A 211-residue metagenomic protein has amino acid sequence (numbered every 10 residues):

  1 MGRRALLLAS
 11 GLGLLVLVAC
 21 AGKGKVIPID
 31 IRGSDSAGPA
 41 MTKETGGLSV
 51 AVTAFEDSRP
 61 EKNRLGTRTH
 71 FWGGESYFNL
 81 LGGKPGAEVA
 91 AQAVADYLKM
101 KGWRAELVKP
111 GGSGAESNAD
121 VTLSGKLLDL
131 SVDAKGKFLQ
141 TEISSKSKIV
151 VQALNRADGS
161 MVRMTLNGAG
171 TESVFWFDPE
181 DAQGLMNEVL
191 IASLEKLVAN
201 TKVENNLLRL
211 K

Functional and structural regions predicted by a protein language model:
M1-C20: Sec-dependent bacterial lipoprotein signal peptides
C20-A91, K202-K211: A structural "domain/chain start" motif
A21-G33, V108-M161: Surface-exposed short loop/turn segments
A54-R59, K126-V132, G168-A169: Generic short beta-strand segments
G73-P85, L154-A199, N206: Short secondary-structure boundary motifs at beta->alpha junctions and helix caps
G82-V108, W176: N-terminal leader/targeting helix
A95-W103, L194-V203: Sec-exported extracytoplasmic/periplasmic mature domains
